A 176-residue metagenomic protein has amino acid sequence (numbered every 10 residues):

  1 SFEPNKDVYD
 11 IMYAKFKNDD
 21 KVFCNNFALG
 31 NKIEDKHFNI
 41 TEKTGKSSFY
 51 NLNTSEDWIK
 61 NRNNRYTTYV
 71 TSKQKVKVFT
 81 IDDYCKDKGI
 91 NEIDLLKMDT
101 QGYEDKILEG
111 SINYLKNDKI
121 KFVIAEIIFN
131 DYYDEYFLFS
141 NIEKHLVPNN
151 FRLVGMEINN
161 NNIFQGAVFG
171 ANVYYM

Functional and structural regions predicted by a protein language model:
S1-K21, K60-K75, K86, P148-M176: S-adenosyl-L-methionine
S1-K43, N51-N53, F129-Y136: SAM cofactor-binding core of SAM-dependent methyltransferases, primarily the Rossmann-like beta-alpha-beta module
E3, N25-F27, K75-V78, K97: Conserved residues in the N-terminal Rossmann fold of short-chain dehydrogenase/reductase
N5, Q74-V78, E104, E135: A conditional alpha-helix N-cap/helix-loop micro-motif detector
D7, T80, N141: Short Gly/charged-rich anion-binding patches and loops
D10, S47, D105-E109: Alpha-helical elements of the RecA-like P-loop NTPase motor core of helicases
K32-F79: Glycine-rich adenosyl-binding loop in Rossmann-like folds that engage adenosine-containing cofactors
Y84-M176: Conserved acidic-Pro-Pro-aromatic motif
